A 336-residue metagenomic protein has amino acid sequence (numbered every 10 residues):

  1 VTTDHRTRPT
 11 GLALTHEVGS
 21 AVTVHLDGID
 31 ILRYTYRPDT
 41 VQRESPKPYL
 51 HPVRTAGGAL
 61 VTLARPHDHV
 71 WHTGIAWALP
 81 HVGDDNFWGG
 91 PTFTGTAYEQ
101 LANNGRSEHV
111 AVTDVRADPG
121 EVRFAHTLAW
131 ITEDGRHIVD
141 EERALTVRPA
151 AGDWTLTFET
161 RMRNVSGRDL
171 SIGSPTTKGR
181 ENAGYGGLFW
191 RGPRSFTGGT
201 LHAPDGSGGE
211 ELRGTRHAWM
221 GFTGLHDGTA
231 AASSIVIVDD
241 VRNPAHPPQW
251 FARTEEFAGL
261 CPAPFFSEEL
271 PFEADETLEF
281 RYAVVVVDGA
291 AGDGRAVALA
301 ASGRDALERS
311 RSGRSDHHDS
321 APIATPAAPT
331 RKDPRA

Functional and structural regions predicted by a protein language model:
T2-G74, E159, D169, G173: Beta-strand-rich N-terminal accessory domains
I29, T127-A129, E142-T146, E159-R163 (+2 more regions): Residue-level recognition of well-ordered beta-strand positions that form the cores of beta-sheet-rich folds across
Y34-R37, Q42-P52, A150-G199: Acidic (Asp/Glu-rich), glycine- and aromatic
Q42-F93, H202-W219: Extracellular/lumen-exposed scaffold segments
A76-G152: Extended, loop-rich substrate-binding clefts of extracytoplasmic carbohydrate-active enzymes
D169-P244: Active-site/ligand-binding surface loops and adjacent short beta/alpha elements that line catalytic pockets across
I235-P326: Beta-strand-rich recognition/accessory modules
K332-D333: Short, Lys/Arg-enriched N-terminal segments with co-localized hydrophobic residues within the first ~10-30 amino acids
